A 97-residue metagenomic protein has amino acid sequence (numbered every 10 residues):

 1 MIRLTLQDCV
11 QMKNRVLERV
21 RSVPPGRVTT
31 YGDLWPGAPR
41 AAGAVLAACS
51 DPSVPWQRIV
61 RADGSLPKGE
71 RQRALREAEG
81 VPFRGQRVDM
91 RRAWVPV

Functional and structural regions predicted by a protein language model:
M1-V97: Nucleic acid-binding interface residues in structured DNA/RNA-binding domains, emphasizing the DNA-engaging scaffolds
